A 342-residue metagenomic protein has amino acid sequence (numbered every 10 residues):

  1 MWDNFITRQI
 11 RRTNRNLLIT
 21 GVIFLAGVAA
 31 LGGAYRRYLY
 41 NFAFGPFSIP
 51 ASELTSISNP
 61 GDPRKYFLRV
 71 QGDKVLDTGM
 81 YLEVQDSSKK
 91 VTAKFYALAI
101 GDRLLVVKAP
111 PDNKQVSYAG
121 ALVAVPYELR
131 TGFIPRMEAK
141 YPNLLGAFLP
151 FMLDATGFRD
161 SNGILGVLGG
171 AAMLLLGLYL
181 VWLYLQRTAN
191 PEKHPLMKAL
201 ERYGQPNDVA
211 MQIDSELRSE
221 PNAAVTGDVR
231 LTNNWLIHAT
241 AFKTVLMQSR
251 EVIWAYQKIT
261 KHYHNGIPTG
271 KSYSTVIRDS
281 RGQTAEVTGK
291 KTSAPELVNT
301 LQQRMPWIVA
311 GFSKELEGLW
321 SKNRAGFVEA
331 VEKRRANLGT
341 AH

Functional and structural regions predicted by a protein language model:
M1-F42, M152-K198: Alpha-helical transmembrane spans
F44-A124, V245-M247, I253: Membrane-proximal low-complexity regions enriched in glycine and acidic/polar residues
I100-D102, A241-F242, R278-T284: Glycine-centered tight beta-turn/hairpin loop motif at sheet-sheet or coil-to-beta transitions
N113-R159: Extended, hydrophilic extramembrane loops/domains of integral membrane proteins
L185-N234: Anionic N-terminal interaction surfaces
R187-K193, A255-H342: Acidic, Ser/Thr- and proline-rich intrinsically disordered linker/docking segments of eukaryotic scaffolds
G227-T232, V245, V276-R278: Short, exposed beta-strand/loop patches in secreted or surface proteins that constitute
T232-G270: Phosphoinositide-binding peripheral membrane targeting modules
